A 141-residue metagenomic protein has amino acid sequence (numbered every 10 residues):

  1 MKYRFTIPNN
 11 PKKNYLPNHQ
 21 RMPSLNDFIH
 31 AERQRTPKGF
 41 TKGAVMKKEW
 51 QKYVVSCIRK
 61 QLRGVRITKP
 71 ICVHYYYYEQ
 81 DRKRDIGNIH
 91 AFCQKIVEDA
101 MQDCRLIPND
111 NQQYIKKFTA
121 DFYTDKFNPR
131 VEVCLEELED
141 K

Functional and structural regions predicted by a protein language model:
M1-K141: Catalytic phosphate/metal-binding cores of nucleic-acid and nucleotide-processing enzymes, i.e., regions that mediate
